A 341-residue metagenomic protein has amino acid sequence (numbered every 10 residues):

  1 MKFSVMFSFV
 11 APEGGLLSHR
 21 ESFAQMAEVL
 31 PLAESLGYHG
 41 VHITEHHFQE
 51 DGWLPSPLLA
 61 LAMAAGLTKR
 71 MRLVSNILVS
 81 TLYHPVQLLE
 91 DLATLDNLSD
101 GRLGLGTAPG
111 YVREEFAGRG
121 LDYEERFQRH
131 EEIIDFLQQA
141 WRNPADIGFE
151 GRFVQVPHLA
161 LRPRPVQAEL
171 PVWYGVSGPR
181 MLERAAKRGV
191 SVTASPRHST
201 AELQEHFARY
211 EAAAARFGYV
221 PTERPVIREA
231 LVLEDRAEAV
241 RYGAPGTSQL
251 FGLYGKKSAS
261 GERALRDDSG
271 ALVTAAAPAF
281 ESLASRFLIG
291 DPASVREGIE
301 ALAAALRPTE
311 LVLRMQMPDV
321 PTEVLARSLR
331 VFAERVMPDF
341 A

Functional and structural regions predicted by a protein language model:
M1-L67, R72, E169-L170: N-terminal beta1-alpha1-beta2 module of alpha/beta enzyme domains
F3-F7, V41-I43, R72-S75, L103-T107 (+4 more regions): Hydrophobic faces of well-ordered beta-strands that scaffold small-molecule active sites in alpha/beta enzyme cores
V5-F7, S35, E124-A160, A201-P308 (+1 more regions): An alpha-helical appendage that flanks or caps ligand/catalytic pockets
F9-F23, L78-V86, V166-V176, L233 (+1 more regions): Active-site mouth loops of central-metabolism enzymes
R20-L32, D91, V176-E183, S294-A301: Short, acidic/polar
A33, G37, E45, A64 (+10 more regions): Conserved, mostly hydrophobic/aromatic
D51-S75, R129, I133, R330-A341: Alpha-helix-loop-beta-strand connector modules within alpha/beta enzyme cores
T81-R188, T200-G218: Internal, glycine-rich beta/alpha segment that forms the wall or movable "lid" of small-molecule/cofactor binding
